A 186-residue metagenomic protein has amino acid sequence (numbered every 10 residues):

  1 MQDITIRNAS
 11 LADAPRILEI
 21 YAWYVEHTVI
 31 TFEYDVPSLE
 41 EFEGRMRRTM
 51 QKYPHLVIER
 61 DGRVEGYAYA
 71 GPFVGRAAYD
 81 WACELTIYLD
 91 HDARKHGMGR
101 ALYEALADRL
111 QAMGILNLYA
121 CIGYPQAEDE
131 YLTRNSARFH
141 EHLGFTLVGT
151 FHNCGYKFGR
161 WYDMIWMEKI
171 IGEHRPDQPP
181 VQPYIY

Functional and structural regions predicted by a protein language model:
Q2-I4, R63-Y67, Y162: Glycine-rich phosphate/pyrophosphate-binding loop shared by adenosine-nucleotide-utilizing enzymes
T5-I17: A short beta-loop-alpha structural element at the N-terminal edge of CoA-dependent acyl/N-acetyltransferase catalytic
L18-R45: Conserved GNAT-fold acetyl-CoA-binding loop/helix
V36-D92, Y103-E104, R109, M113 (+1 more regions): Acetyl-CoA-dependent GNAT
Y69, C121-G123, A137, E141-R160 (+2 more regions): Conserved catalytic-core motifs of GNAT/GCN5-like acyltransferases
T86-K95, I122-A127: A short, internal acetyl-CoA/4′-phosphopantetheine-binding micro-motif in the GNAT/acyltransferase core
L110-L132: Conserved GNAT acetyl-CoA-binding A-motif
V181-Y186: Short, cationic low-complexity segments
